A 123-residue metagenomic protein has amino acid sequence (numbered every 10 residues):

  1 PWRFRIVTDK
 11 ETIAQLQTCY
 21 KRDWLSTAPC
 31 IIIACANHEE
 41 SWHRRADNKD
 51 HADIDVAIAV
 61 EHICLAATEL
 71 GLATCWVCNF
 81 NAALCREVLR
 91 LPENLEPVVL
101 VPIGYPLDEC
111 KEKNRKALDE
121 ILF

Functional and structural regions predicted by a protein language model:
P1-A59: Glycine/small-residue-rich phosphate/adenosyl-binding loop
W24-S26, L91-E93, K113-R115: Solvent-exposed alpha-helices and their adjacent loops that cap or buttress functional pockets in soluble metabolic
P29-I31, T74, E96-V98: Structural motif
I32, D47-V88: Small-aliphatic-rich amphipathic alpha-helix that forms the alpha element of a beta-alpha
A36, N79, Y105: Short secondary-structure boundary segments
S41-W42, L84-E87, D108-E112: Short active-site-adjacent structural elements
C85-V98: Short, electropositive alpha-helical surface patch
V99-F123: C-terminal helix-cap and adjacent tail motif
